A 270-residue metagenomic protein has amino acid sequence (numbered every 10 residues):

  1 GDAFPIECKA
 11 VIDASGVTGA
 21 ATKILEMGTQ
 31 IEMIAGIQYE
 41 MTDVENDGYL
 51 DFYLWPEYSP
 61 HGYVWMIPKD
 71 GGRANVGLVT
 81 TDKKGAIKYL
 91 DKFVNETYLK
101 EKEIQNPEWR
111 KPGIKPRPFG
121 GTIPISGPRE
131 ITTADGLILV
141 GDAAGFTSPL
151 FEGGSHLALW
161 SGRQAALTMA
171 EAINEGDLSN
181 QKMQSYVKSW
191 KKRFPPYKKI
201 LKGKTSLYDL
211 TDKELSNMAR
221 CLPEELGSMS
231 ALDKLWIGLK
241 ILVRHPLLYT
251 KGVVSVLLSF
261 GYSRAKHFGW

Functional and structural regions predicted by a protein language model:
G1-E108, P124, R129, G145: Predominantly flavin-linked oxidoreductase catalytic cores and closely associated redox partners
A10, M41, E45, P56-Y58 (+7 more regions): Solvent-exposed, flexible loop/coil residues
E45-W55, N106-I114, P128, L139 (+1 more regions): Short flexible/disordered coil segments
W55-H61, K83, K100-E103, P112-P116 (+4 more regions): A general structural signal for short secondary-structure boundary/capping elements
K84-T168, A172-N174, N180-Q184: FAD/FMN-dependent oxidoreductases across multiple families
A170-W270: C-terminal helical "tail/cap" subdomain of flavin- and related membrane-associated enzymes
